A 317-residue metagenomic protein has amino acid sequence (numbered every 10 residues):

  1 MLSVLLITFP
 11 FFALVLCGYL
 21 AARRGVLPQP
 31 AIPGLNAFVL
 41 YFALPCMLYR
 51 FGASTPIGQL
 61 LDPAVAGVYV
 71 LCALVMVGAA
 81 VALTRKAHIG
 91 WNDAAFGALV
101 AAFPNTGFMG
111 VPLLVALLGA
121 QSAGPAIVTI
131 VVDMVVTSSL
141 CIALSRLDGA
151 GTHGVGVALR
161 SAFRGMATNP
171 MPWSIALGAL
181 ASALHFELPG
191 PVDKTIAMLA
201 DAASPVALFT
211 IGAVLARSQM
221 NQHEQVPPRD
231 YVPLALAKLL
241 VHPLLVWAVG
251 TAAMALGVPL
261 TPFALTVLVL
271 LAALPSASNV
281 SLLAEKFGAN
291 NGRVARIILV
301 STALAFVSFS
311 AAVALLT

Functional and structural regions predicted by a protein language model:
M1-T317: Alpha-helical transmembrane segments of multi-pass small-molecule/ion transporters
